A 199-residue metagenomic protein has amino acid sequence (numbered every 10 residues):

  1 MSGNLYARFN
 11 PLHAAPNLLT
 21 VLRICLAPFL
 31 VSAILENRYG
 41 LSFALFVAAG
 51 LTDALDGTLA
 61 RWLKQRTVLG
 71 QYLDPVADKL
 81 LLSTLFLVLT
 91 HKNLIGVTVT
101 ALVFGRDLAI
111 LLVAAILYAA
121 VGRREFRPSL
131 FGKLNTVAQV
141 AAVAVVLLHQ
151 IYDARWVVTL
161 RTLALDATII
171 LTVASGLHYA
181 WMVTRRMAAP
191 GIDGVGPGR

Functional and structural regions predicted by a protein language model:
M1-R199: Alpha-helical transmembrane bundles and membrane-interface segments of multipass inner-membrane proteins
